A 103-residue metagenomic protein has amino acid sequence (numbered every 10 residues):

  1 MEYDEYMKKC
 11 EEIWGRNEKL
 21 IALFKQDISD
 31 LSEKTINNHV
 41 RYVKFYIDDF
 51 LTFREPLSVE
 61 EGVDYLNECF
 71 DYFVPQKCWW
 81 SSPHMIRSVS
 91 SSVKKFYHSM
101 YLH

Functional and structural regions predicted by a protein language model:
M1-H103: Charge-rich, intrinsically disordered N-terminal extensions that act as flexible nucleic-acid engagement or regulatory
